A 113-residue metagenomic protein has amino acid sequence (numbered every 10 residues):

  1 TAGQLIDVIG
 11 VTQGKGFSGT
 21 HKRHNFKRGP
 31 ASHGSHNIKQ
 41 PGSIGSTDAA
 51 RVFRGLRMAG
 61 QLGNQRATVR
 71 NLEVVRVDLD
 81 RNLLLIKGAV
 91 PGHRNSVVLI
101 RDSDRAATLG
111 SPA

Functional and structural regions predicted by a protein language model:
T1-R76, L84, L99-D102, T108-S111: Basic, glycine/proline-rich low-complexity segments that contact nucleic acids
G88-A89, A113: Short intrinsically disordered coil segments
V90-H93, A106: Short, surface-exposed beta-strand-loop junctions and turns on beta-sheet-rich folds
